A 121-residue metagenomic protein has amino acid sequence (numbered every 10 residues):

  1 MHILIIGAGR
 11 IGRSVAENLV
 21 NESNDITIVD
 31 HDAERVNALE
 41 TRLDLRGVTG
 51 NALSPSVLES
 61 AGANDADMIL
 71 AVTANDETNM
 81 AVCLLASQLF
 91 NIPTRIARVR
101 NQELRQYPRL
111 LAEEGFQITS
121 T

Functional and structural regions predicted by a protein language model:
M1-T121: Cytosolic regulatory regions of ion transport systems
